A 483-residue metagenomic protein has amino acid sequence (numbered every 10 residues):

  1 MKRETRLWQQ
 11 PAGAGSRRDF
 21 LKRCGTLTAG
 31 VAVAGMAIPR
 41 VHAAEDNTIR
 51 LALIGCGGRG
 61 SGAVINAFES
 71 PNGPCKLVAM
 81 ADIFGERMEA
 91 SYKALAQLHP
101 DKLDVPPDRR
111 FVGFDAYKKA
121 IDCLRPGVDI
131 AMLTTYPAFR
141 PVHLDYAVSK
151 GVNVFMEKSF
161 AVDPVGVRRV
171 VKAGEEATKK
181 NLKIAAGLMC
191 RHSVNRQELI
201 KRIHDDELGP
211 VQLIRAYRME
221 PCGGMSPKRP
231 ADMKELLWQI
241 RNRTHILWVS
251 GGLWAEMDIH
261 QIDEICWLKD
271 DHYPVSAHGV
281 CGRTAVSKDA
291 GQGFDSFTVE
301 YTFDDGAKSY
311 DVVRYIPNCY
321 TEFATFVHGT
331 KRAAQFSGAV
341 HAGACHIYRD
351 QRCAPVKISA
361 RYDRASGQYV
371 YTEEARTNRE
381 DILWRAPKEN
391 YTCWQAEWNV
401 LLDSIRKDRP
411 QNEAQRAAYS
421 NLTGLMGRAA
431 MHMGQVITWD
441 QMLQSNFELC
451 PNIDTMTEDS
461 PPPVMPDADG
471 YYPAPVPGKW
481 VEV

Functional and structural regions predicted by a protein language model:
M1-G15: N-terminal secretory signal peptides
A14, C24-A29, G62, C222 (+6 more regions): C-terminal helical cap and adjacent loop that interface with cofactors, partners, or active-site loops
C24-K102, I265, V483: N-terminal Rossmann-like dinucleotide-binding module
N47-R50, G73-K76, P106-D108, P126-A131 (+5 more regions): Loop/turn elements at helix/coil->beta-strand transitions in domains of secreted/extracellular proteins
G55-G62, K179-A186, C190-G291, Y301 (+5 more regions): Predominantly a Rossmann-like dinucleotide-binding segment in NAD(P)-dependent oxidoreductases
L98-L133: A structured beta-alpha segment of the ubiquitous adenosine-cofactor-binding alpha/beta core
Y136, P141-H192: Beta-strand-loop-alpha-helix segment that lines the small-molecule cofactor/substrate pocket of alpha/beta enzymes
